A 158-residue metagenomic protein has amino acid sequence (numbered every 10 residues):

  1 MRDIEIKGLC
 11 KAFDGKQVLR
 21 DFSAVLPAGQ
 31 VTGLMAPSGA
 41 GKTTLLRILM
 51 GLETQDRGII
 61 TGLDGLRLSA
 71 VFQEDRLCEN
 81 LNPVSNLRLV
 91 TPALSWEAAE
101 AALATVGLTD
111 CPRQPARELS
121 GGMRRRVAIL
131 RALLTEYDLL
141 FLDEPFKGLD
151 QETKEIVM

Functional and structural regions predicted by a protein language model:
I4, L19-D21: Conserved structural motif at the start of ABC-family nucleotide-binding domains
M35-P37: The feature captures the beta-strand-to-loop junction immediately N-terminal to the Walker
M50: Helix-to-loop junction immediately C-terminal to a conserved catalytic motif
E74, N80-A93, A98: Q-loop/switch helix immediately C-terminal to the Walker
W96-C111: Conserved ABC ATPase "signature" region
P115-L119, M123: Conserved ABC ATPase signature
L140-E144: Catalytic Walker B motif of ABC-type/P-loop ATPase nucleotide-binding domains
